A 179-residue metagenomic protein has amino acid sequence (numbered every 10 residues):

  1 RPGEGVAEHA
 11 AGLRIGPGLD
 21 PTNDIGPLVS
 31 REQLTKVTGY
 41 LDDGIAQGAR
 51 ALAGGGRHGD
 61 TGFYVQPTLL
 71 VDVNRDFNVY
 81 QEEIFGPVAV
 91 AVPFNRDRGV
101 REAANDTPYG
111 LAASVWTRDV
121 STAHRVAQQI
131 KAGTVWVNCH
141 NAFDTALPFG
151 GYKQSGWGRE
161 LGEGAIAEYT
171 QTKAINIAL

Functional and structural regions predicted by a protein language model:
R1-R14, T172-A174: Conserved core segment of the aminotransferase class I/II
P2, K36, T122: Short phosphate-engaging motifs
G3-E8, L41, A104-D106, Q129-I130: Short amphipathic alpha-helices in soluble, non-transmembrane regions that often serve as interface/regulatory elements
R14-G18, I25, A46, R57 (+1 more regions): Conserved C-terminal structural/oligomerization subdomain of aldehyde/semialdehyde dehydrogenase
L28-V37: Short beta-strand to alpha-helix junction loop
G39-A49: Helical element adjacent to the flavin cofactor pocket in flavoenzyme catalytic cores
R50-G56: Diglycine-centered glycine-rich loop/turn motifs
